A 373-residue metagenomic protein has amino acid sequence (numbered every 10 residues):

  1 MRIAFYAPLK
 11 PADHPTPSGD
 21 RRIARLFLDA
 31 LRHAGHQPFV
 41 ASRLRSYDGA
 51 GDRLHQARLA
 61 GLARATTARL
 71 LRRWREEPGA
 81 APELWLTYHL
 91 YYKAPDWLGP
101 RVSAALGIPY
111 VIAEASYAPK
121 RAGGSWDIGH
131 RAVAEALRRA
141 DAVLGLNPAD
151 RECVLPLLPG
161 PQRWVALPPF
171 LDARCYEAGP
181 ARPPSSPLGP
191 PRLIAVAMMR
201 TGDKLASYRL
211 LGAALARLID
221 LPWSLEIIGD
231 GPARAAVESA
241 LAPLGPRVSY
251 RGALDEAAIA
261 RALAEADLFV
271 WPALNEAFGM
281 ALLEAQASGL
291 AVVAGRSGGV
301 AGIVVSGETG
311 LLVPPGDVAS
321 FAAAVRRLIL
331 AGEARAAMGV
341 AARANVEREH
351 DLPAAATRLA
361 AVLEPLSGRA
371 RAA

Functional and structural regions predicted by a protein language model:
A149, F170: Carbohydrate-associated surface elements
L155, L171-G189, K204-A206: Acidic anion/phosphate-binding donor-loop and adjacent secondary structure in glycosyltransferase catalytic cores
S185-A206, G212-A216, E226: Conserved donor-binding/catalytic core segment of Leloir-type glycosyltransferases
A235-A257: Nucleotide-activated donor-binding/catalytic signature segment of Leloir-type glycosyltransferases, i.e., the conserved
L274: Aromatic "clamp/platform" in nucleotide-sugar-dependent glycosyltransferases that forms part of the donor/acceptor
A291-A294: Short hydrophobic beta-strand element within catalytic cores of glycosyltransferases and related nucleotide-activated
S306-G307, L311-V318, R327-E333: Conserved acidic donor-binding segment of nucleotide-sugar-dependent glycosyltransferases
R327, A334-R348, A355-A360: A short, well-ordered alpha-helix in the C-terminal region of glycosyltransferases
